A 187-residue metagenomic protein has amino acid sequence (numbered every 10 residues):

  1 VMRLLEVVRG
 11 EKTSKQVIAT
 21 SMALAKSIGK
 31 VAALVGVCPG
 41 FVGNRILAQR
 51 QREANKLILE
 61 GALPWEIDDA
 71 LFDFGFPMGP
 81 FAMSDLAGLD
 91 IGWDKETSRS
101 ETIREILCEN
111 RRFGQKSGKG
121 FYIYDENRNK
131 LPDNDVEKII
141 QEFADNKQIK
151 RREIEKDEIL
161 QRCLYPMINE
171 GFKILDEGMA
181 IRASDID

Functional and structural regions predicted by a protein language model:
V1-D187: N-terminal glycine-rich phosphate-binding loop for ADP-containing cofactors
